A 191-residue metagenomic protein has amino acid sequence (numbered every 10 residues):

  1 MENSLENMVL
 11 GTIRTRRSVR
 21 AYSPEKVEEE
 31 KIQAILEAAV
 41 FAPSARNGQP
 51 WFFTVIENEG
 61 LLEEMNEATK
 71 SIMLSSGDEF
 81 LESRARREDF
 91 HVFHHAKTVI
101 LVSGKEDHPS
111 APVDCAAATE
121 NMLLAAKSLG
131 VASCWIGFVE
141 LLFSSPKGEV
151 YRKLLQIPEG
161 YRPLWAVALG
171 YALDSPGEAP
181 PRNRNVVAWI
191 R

Functional and structural regions predicted by a protein language model:
M1-R191: Acidic, surface-exposed loops and disordered segments
